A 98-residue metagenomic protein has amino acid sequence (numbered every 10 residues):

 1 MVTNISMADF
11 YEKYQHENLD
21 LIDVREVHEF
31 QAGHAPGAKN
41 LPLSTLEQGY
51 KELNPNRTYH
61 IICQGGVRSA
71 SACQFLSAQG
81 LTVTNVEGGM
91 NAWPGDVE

Functional and structural regions predicted by a protein language model:
M1-L19, V27-T58, V67-E98: Rhodanese-like catalytic fold shared by cysteine-dependent sulfurtransferases and DSP/PTP-type phosphatases
D23: Phosphate-rich cofactor/ligand-interacting catalytic cores and adjacent structured alpha/beta frameworks
I62: Short, surface-exposed ligand- or partner-binding patches at beta-edge/loop junctions that are enriched in aromatics
